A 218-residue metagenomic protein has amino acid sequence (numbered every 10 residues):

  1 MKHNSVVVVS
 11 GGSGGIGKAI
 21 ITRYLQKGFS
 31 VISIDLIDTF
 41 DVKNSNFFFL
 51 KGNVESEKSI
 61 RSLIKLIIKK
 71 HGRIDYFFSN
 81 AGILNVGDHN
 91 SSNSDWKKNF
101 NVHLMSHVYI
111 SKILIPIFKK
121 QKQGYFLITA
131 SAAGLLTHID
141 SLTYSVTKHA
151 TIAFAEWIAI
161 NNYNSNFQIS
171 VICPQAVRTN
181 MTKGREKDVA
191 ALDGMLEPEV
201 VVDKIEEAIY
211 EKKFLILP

Functional and structural regions predicted by a protein language model:
S13-G14: Conserved glycine-rich cofactor-binding loop
K51-S62, N93: The beta1-alpha1 cofactor-binding region of Rossmann-like NAD(H)/NADP(H)-dependent oxidoreductases
I83-K97, D140-T143: Conserved mid-core segment of classical short-chain dehydrogenase/reductases
S111, T147: Active-site helix of classical SDR
S131: Residue(s) in the substrate-gating loop at a strand-loop-helix junction that position the organic substrate next
L136, W157-F167: Active-site-adjacent segment of SDR/Rossmann-fold oxidoreductases
V171, K187-P218: C-terminal helical subdomain
